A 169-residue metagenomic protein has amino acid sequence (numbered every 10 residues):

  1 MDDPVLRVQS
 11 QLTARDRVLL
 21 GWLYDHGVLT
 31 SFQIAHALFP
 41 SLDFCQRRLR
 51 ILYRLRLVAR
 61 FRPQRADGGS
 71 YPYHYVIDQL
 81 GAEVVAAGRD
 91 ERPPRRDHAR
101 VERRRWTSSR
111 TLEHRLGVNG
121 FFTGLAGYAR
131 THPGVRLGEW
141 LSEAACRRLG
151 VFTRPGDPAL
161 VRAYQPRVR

Functional and structural regions predicted by a protein language model:
M1-S109, R115: Nuclease-adjacent, charged terminal/linker segments that flank catalytic cores
F61-Q64, S108-L112, T131-R169: Active-site metal-binding core of divalent-cation-utilizing nuclease and nuclease-like domains
D78-L80, G124, E143: Structured loops at beta-to-helix junctions and adjacent beta-edge loops in soluble globular domains
L116-G117, L125, T131: Intrinsically disordered, low-complexity, repeat-rich regions that form long N- or C-terminal tails or large
